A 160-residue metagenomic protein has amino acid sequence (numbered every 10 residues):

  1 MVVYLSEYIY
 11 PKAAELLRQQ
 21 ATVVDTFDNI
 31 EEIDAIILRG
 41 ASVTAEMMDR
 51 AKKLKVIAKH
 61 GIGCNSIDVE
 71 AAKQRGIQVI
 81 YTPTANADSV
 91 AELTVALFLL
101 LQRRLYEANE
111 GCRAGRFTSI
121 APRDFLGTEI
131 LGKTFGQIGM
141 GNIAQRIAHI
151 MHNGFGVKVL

Functional and structural regions predicted by a protein language model:
M1, K73, A148-H152: Surface-exposed amphipathic alpha-helices with a cationic face
M1-L38: N-terminal glycine-/charge-rich "phosphate-binding" loop or analogous flexible N-terminal tail
M1-V2, K55, T128, K133: Nucleotide donor/acceptor-binding cores
Y4, V24, V56-A58, Q78-I80 (+1 more regions): Structural detector of well-ordered beta-strand residues that form the stable sheet scaffold of enzyme domains
L16, L93, L97, R146 (+1 more regions): Rossmann-fold NAD(P)-dependent oxidoreductase module
N29-E31, M48-A51, I130, H152: A short, aliphatic-rich alpha-helical micro-motif
A35-A114, G127-T128: Phosphate/diphosphate ligand-binding glycine-rich loop within oxidoreductases
R123-L160: Rossmann-like dinucleotide/phosphate-binding beta-alpha-beta segment
